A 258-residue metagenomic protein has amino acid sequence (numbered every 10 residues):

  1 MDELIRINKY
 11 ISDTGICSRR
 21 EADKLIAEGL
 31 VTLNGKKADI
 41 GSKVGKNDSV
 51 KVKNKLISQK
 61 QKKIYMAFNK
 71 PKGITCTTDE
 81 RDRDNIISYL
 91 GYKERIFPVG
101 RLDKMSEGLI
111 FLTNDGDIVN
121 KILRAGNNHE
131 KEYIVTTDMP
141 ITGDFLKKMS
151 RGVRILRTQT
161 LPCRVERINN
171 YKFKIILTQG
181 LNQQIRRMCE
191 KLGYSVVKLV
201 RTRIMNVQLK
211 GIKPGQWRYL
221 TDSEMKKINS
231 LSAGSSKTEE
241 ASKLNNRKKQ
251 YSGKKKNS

Functional and structural regions predicted by a protein language model:
M1-S258: Basic, flexible Lys/Arg- and Gly-enriched helix-loop patches that mediate nucleic-acid binding at interfaces with rRNA
